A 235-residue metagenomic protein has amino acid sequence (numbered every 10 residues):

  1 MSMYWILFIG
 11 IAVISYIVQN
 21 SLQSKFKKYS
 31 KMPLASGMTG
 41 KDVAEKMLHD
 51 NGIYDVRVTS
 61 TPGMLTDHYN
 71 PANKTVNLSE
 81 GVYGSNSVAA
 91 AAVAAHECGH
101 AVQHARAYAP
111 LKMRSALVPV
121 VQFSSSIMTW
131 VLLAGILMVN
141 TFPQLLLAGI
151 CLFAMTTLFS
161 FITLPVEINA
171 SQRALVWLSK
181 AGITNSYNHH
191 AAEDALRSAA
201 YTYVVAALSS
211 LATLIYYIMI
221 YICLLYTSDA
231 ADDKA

Functional and structural regions predicted by a protein language model:
M1-K25, G135, F142, L147-A148 (+1 more regions): Hydrophobic alpha-helical transmembrane segments of small proteolipidic membrane proteins, enriched in energy-coupled
L7, I11, V121-M128, L145 (+3 more regions): Hydrophobic alpha-helical transmembrane segments of polytopic
Q19-S124, L158-L225: Polar-ligand-bearing catalytic/cofactor-coordination segments of membrane-embedded or membrane-tethered inner-membrane
A109-M113, I127-V131, P143-L146: Short, structured loop/turn "capping" segments at alpha-beta junctions
V120-N140: Post-HExxH zinc-binding segment in Zn-dependent metallohydrolases
V139-L147, T156, A181, L211: Loop-helix junctions at membrane interfaces
Y226-A231, A235: Conserved small/polar residues in nucleotide/adenosyl-binding loops
